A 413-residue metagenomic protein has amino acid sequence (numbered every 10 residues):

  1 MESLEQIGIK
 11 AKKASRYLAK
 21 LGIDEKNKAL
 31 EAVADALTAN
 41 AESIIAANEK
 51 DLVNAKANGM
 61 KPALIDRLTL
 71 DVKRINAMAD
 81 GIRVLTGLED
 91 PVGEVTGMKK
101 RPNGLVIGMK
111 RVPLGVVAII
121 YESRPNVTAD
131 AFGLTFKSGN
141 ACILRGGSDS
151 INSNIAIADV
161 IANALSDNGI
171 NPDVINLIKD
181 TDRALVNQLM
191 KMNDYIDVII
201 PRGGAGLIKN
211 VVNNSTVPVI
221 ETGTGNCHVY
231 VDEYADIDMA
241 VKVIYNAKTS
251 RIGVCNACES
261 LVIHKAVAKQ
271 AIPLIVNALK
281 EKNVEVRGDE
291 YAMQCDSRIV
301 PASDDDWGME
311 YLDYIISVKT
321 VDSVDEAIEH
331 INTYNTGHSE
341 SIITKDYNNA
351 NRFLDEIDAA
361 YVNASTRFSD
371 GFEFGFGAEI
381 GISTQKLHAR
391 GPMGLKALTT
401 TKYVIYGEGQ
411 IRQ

Functional and structural regions predicted by a protein language model:
M1-V106: N-terminal Rossmann-like NAD(P)+-binding subdomain of aldehyde/semialdehyde dehydrogenases
A14-K20, I119, V262-I263, D313-D322 (+1 more regions): Short, well-ordered beta-strand elements within core beta-sheets of diverse protein domains
A14-L21, A36-N40, A47, D51 (+13 more regions): Change "in soluble alpha/beta enzymes" to "in soluble alpha/beta proteins
I23-N27, V92, N168-I175, R251-A257 (+4 more regions): Flexible, glycine/charged-enriched surface loops at secondary-structure junctions
G87, T96-D238: Rossmann-like NAD(P) dinucleotide-binding subdomain of oxidoreductase/dehydrogenase enzymes
S123-N126, D130-S138, D167, L207-D313: ALDH superfamily catalytic-core signature
E329-R412: C-terminal core of ALDH-fold dehydrogenases
